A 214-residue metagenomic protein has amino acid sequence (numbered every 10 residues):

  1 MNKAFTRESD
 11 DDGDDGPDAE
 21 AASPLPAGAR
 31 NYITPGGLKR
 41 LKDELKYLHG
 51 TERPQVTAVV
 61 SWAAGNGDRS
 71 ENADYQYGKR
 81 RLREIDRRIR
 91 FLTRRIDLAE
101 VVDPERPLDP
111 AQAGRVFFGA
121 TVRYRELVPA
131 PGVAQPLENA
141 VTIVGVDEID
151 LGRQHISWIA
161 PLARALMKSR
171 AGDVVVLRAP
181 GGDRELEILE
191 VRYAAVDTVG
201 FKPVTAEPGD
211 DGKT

Functional and structural regions predicted by a protein language model:
M1-R90, A195-T214: Helix-rich terminal scaffold detector
Y47, E84, R94, R164-A171: Short, intrinsically disordered, mixed-charge
T57, A63, A73, Y77-K79 (+4 more regions): Small-side-chain structural scaffolding
G65, D97, G152: Glycine-rich, flexible loop/turn motifs
V102-L186, R192, T198: Non-DNA-binding regulatory cores of transcription-related proteins, predominantly C-terminal effector-binding
